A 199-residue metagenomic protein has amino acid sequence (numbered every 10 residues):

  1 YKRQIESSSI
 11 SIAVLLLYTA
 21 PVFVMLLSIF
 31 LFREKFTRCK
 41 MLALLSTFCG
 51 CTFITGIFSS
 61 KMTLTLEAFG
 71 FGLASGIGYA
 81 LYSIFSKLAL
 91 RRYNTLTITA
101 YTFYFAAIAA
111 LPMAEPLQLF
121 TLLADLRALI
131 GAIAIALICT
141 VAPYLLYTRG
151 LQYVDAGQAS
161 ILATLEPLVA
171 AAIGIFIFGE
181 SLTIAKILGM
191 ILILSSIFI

Functional and structural regions predicted by a protein language model:
Y1-Q4: Conserved small/polar residues in nucleotide/adenosyl-binding loops
S7, R33-K35, T63, R92 (+2 more regions): Helix-loop interface residues and adjacent transmembrane-helix termini in multi-pass membrane transporters, primarily
I12, K35-K40, T97, Q158 (+1 more regions): Residue-level recognition of membrane-helix boundary sites in multi-pass small-molecule transporters
A13-T19, S86-A107, T140-F176: Helix-helix packing/entry segments at the starts of transmembrane helices
T19-I77, A185, M190-I199: Juxtamembrane helix-loop boundary signature in multi-pass membrane transporters
P21-L26, T52, A80, L111 (+3 more regions): Hydrophobic/small/kink-forming positions within alpha-helical transmembrane segments of polytopic membrane proteins
C39-C49, E67-A74, F85-L137: Hydrophobic alpha-helical transmembrane segments of multi-pass integral membrane proteins, especially transporters
G56-I57, A128-I130, T164-I199: C-terminal-most transmembrane helix of multi-pass membrane proteins
